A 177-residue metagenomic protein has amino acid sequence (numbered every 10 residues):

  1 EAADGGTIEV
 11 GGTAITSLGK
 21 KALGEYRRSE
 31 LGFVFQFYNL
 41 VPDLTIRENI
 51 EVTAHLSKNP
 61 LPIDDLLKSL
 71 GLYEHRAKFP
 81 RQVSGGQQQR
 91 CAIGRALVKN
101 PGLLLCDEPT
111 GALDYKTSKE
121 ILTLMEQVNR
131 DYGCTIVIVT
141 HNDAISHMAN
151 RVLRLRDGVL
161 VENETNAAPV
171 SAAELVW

Functional and structural regions predicted by a protein language model:
E1-L155: ABC family nucleotide-binding domain
V159-W177: Conserved beta-strand-loop-alpha-helix hinge in the C-terminal portion of ABC ATPase nucleotide-binding domains
